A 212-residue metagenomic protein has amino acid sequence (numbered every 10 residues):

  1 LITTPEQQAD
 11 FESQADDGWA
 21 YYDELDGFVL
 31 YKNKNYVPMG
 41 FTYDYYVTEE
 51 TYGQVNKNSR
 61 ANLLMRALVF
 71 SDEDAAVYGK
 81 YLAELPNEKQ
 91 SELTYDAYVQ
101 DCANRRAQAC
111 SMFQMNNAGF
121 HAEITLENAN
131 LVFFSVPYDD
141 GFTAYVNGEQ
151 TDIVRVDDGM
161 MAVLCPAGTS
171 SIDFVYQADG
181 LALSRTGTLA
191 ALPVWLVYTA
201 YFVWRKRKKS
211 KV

Functional and structural regions predicted by a protein language model:
L1-R105, E127, P137, N147: Extracytoplasmic
A83-V212: Active-site-proximal, structured, solvent-exposed surfaces of multi-pass membrane proteins that position macromolecular
